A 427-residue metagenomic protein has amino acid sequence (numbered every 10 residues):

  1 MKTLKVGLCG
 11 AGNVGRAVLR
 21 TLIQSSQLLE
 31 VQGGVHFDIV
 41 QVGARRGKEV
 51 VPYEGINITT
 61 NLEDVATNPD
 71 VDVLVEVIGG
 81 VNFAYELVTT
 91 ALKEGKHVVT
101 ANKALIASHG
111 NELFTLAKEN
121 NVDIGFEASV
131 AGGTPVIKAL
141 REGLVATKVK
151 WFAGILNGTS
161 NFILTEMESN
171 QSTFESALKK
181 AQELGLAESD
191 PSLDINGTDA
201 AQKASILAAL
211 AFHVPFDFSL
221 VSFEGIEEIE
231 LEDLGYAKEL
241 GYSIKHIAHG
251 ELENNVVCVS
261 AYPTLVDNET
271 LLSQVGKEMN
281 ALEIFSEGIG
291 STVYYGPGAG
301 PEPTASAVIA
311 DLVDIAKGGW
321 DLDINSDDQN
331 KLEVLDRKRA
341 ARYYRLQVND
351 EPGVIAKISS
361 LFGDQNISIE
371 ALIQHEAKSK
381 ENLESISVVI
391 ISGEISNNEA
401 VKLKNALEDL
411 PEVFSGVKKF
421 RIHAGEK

Functional and structural regions predicted by a protein language model:
M1-E94: N-terminal glycine-/serine-/threonine-rich beta1-alpha1-beta2 phosphate-ribose binding loop of Rossmann-like
N57, V149-A153, N161-L164, E168 (+5 more regions): Catalytic, metal-anchored helix/loop core of enzyme active sites in primary metabolism
I58-T60, V75-E76, V99-A101, I124-A128 (+3 more regions): General beta-strand structural signal in soluble alpha/beta enzymes
A84-T90, K103-R141: Rossmann-fold NAD(P)-binding glycine/threonine-rich loop
H97-V99, I369: A short hydrophobic/small-residue beta-strand
V136-V149, S160-S172, Q202-F216, D311: Oxidoreductase and adenylate-handling cofactor-binding alpha/beta cores
S176-Q274, M279-A281: Substrate-binding/catalytic subdomain of NAD(P)-dependent oxidoreductase enzymes
L312-K427: A conserved regulatory-domain signal marking ACT and ACT-like small-molecule sensing domains and adjacent regulatory
